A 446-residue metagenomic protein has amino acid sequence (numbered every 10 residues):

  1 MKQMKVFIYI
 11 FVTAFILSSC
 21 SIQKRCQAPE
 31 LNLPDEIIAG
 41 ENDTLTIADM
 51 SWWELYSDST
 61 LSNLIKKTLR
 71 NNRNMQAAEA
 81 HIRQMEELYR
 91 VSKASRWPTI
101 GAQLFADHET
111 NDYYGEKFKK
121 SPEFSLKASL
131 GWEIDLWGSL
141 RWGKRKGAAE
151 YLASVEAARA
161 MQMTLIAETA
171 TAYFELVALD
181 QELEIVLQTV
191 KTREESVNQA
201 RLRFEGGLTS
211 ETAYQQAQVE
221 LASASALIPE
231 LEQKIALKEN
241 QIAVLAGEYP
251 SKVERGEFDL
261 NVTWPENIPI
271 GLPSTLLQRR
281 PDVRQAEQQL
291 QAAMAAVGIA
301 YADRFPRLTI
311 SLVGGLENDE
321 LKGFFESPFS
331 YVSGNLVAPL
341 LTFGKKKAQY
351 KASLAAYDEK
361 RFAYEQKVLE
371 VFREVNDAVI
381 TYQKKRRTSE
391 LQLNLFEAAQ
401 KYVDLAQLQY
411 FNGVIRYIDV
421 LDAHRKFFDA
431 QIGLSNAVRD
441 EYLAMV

Functional and structural regions predicted by a protein language model:
M1-L33: Bacterial Sec-dependent N-terminal signal peptides
K2, P250, W264, I432-V446: Acidic, low-complexity, intrinsically disordered peripheral segments
Q3, L140, A149, E156-L272 (+2 more regions): Periplasmic alpha-helical coiled-coil/stalk elements that build and connect Gram-negative outer-membrane
S21-L88, N261-Q291, P339-L340, V368 (+2 more regions): Bacterial Sec-pathway N-terminal export signals of envelope proteins
G40-S57, L61, K66, L104-S129 (+3 more regions): Small/polar, glycine/serine/threonine/aspartate-rich low-complexity segments that form flexible
Q76, R96-K120, G131-A160, D180 (+4 more regions): Small/polar (Gly/Ser/Thr/Ala-rich) solvent-exposed segments that form structured loops/beta-strands/short helices used
A77, E123-S125, T171, Q216 (+3 more regions): Transmembrane beta-barrel architecture of outer-membrane proteins
A77-S92, M161, A167-L187, E195 (+6 more regions): Amphipathic alpha-helical coiled-coil segments
